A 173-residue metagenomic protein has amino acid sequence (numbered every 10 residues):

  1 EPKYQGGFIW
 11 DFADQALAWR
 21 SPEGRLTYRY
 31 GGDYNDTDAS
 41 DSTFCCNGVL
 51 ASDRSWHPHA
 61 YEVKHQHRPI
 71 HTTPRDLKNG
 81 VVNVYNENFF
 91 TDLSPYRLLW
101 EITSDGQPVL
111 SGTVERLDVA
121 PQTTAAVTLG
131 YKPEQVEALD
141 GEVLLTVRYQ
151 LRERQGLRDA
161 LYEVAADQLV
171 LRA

Functional and structural regions predicted by a protein language model:
E1-V82, E87-P108: Extended substrate-binding grooves/exosites of carbohydrate-active enzymes
D14, L151-E153: Short, internal active-site loops enriched in acidic
R54, R75, T91, A120 (+2 more regions): Sterically constrained small-residue positions within well-ordered secondary structures of folded domains
Y96-Q150, L157: Intrinsically disordered, low-complexity Pro/Gly/Ser/Thr-rich segments with frequent PxxP/GP/PP motifs and embedded
R154-A173: Short beta-strand elements
